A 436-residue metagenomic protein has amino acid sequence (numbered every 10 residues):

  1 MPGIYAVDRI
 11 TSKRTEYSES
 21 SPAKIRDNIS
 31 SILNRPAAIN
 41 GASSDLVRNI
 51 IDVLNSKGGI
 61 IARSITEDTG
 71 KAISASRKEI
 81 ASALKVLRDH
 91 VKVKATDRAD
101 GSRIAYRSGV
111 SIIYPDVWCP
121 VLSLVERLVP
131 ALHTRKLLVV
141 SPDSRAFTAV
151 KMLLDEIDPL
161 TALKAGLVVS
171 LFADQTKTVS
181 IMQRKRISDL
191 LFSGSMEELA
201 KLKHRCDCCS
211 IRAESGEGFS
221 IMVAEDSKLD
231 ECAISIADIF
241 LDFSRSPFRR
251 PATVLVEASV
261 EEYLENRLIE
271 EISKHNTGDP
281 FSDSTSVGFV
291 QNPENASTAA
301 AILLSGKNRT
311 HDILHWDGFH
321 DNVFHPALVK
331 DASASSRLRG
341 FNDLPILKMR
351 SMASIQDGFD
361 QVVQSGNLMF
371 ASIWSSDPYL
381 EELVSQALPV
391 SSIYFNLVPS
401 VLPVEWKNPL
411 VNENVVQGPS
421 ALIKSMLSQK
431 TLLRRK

Functional and structural regions predicted by a protein language model:
M1-S102, S123, P130, K274 (+1 more regions): N-terminal Rossmann-like NAD(P)+-binding subdomain of aldehyde/semialdehyde dehydrogenases
D8-S20, D27, S31-N34, A42-R48 (+6 more regions): Conserved C-terminal structural/oligomerization subdomain of aldehyde/semialdehyde dehydrogenase
P22, N40, Q175, L229-D230 (+4 more regions): Residues at or immediately preceding the N-termini of alpha-helices
I32, I65, R135, V168 (+4 more regions): Residue-level signal for inorganic ion chemistry
L33-N40, I51-I65, T69, I73 (+13 more regions): Structural signal for hydrophobic packing residues in well-ordered secondary-structure cores of soluble enzyme domains
V53, E156-T161, R184-K185, S195-A332 (+1 more regions): ALDH superfamily catalytic-core signature
K94-E231, P403, P409: Rossmann-like NAD(P) dinucleotide-binding subdomain of oxidoreductase/dehydrogenase enzymes
L137, D312, L368: Residue-level detector of anion-binding/catalytic polar loops
